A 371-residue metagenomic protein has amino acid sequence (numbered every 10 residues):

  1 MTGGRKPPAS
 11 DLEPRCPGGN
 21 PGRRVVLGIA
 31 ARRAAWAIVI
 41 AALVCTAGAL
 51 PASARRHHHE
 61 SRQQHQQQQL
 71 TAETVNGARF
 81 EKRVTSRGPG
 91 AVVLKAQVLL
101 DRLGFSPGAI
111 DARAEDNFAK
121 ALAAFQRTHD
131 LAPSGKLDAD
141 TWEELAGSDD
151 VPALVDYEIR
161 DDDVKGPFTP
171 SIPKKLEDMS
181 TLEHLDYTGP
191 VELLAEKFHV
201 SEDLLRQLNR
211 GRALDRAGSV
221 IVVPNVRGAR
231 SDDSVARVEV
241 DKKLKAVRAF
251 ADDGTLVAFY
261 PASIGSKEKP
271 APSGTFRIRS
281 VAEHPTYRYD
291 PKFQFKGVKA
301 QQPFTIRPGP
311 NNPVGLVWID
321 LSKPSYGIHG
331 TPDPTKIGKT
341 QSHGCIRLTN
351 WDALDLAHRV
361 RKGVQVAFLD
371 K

Functional and structural regions predicted by a protein language model:
M1-R32: N-terminal secretory signal peptides that target proteins for export/translocation
A34-A47: Bacterial N-terminal signal peptides
S53-A109, A153-S180: Acidic, Ser/Thr/Pro/Gly-enriched interdomain connector segments
F80-G90, F105-R113, D130-A132, E177-A195 (+4 more regions): Second-shell loop/turn segments in exported
V92, V98-P107, A114-A132, G189-D215 (+3 more regions): LysM (lysin motif) carbohydrate-binding repeats in extracellular/periplasmic proteins that recognize
D116-K120, A124-D163, R206-R237: Extracellular LysM carbohydrate-binding repeats and other cell-envelope/extracellular binding modules
S201, A213, V220, P224-T275 (+1 more regions): Cell wall/extracellular polymer interaction/catalysis modules
K296-K371: Exported/periplasmic cell-wall-interacting domains
